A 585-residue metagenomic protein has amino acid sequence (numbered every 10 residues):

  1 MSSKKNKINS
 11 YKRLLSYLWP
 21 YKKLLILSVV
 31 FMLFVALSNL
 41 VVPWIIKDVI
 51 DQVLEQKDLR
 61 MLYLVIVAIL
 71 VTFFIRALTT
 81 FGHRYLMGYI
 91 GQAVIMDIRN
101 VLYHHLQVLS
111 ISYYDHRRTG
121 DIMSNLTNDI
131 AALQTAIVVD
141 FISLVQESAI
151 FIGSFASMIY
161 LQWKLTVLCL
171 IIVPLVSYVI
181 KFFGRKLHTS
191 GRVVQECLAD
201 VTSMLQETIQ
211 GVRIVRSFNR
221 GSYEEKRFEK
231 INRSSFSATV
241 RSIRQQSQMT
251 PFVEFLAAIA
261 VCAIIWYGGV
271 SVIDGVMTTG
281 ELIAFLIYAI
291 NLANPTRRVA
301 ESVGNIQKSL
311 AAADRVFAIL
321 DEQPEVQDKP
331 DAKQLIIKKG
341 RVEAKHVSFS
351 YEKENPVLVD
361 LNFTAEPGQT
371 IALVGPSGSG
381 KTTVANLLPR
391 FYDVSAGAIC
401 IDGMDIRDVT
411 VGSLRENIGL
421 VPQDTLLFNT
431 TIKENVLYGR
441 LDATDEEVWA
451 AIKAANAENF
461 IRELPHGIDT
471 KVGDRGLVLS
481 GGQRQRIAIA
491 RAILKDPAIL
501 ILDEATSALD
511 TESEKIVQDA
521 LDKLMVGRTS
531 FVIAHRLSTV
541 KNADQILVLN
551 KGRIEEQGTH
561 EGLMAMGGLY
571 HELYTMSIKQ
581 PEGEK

Functional and structural regions predicted by a protein language model:
M1-N39, I46, L54-I66, I75 (+13 more regions): Membrane-integrated ABC transporters
S2-K5, Q56, Q92, N100-A132 (+6 more regions): Short intracellular "coupling" helices and adjacent cytoplasmic loop segments at the cytosolic face of multi-pass
L18, I50, H83, M87-G88 (+2 more regions): Juxtamembrane loop-to-helix connectors within ABC transporter transmembrane domains
P20, L24-L37, A68, T72 (+3 more regions): Transmembrane helices of ABC transporter permease
K23, I111-S112, N128-I137, F141 (+7 more regions): An intracellular "coupling" helix at the cytosolic face of ABC transporter transmembrane type-1 domains
L33-W44, F73-F81, L133-A136, D140-F155 (+4 more regions): Hydrophobic alpha-helical transmembrane bundles that constitute the permease/transmembrane domains of multi-pass
E55-M61, V65, S157-I171, R241 (+2 more regions): Helix-loop-helix
D321, D328-K329, L335-K585: ABC-type nucleotide-binding domain
